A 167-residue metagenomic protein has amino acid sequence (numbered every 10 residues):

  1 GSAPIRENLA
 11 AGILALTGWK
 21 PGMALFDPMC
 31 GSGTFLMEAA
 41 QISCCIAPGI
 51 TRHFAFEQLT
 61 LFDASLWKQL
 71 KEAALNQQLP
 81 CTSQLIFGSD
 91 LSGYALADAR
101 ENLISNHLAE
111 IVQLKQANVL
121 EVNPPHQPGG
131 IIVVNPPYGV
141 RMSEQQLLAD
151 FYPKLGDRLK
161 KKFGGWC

Functional and structural regions predicted by a protein language model:
I5-N123, R141, L147: Conserved S-adenosyl-L-methionine
T82, H126-P128, G164: Short loop/turn elements that form and flank the Walker-type P-loop nucleotide-binding site in RecA-like NTPase cores
A99, N135, L155: Residue-level signal for inorganic ion chemistry
L120-I132: A short acidic, Gly/Pro-enriched loop at the edge of an enzyme's catalytic core that lines a small-molecule cofactor
V133-V140: A short SAM/SAH-binding and catalytic strip from SAM-dependent methyltransferases
S143-C167: C-terminal substrate-binding/active-site "lid" region of AdoMet-derived donor-dependent transferases
